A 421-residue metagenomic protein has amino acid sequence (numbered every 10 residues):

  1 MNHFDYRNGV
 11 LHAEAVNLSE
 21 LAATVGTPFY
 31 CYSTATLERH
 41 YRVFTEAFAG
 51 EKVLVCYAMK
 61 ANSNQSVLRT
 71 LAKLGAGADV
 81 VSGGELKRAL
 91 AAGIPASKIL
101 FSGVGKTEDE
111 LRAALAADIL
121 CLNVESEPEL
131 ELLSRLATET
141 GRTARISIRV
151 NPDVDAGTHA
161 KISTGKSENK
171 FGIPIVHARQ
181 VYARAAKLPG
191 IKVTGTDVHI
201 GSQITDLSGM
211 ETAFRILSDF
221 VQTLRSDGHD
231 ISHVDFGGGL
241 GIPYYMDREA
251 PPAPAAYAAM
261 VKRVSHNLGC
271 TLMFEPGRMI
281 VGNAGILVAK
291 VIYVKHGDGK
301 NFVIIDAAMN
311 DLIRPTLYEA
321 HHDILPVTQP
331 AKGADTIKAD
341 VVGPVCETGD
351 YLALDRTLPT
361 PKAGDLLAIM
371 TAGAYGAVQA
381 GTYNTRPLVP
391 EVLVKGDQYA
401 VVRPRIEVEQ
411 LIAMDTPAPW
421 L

Functional and structural regions predicted by a protein language model:
M1-A144, A183, K187-K192, D219-Q222 (+2 more regions): A charged N-terminal "starter" segment
L37, K60, S82, A114 (+7 more regions): Conserved, mostly hydrophobic/aromatic
K52-C56, G75-G77, A96-L100, C121 (+7 more regions): Structural preference for beta-strand elements that scaffold enzyme active sites
A58, S102, E125, R149 (+9 more regions): Generic beta-strand/beta-sheet core signal
M59-S63, G84-E85, G105-K106, S126-P128 (+6 more regions): Active-site-proximal loop/turn and secondary-structure-junction residues that shape catalytic pockets, frequently
V67-L68, A91, L111-A116, L133-L136 (+6 more regions): Short acidic, glycine/serine/threonine-rich loops at helix termini
P152-Y293, N384-R386, K395: Active-site loop/helix belt of alpha/beta enzymes
M260, N267-L421: Charged (often Lys/Glu-rich) extended helix/loop segments that serve as interaction or gating elements
